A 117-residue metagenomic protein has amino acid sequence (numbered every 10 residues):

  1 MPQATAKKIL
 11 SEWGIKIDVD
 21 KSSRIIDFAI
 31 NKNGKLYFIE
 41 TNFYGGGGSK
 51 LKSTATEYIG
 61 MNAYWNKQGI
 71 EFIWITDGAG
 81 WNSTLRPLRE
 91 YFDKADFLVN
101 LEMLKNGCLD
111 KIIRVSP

Functional and structural regions predicted by a protein language model:
P2-N33: Active-site metal-binding core of divalent-cation-utilizing nuclease and nuclease-like domains
I17-V19, A63, V115: Hydrophobic transmembrane signal anchors and adjacent membrane-proximal interface regions, especially in viral
F28-I30, G34-G45, Y58: Conserved catalytic cores of phosphodiester-cleaving nucleases, focusing on short active-site segments
N33, K67, F92-K94: Short, well-ordered coil/turn elements that cap or connect secondary structure elements
Y37-I39, I73, V99: Hydrophobic/aromatic beta-strand patches that form the interior of the parallel beta-sheet core in alpha/beta enzyme
N42-P87: Catalytic cores of nucleic-acid endonucleases
I75-P117: Domain-level recognition of nuclease-like catalytic cores that cleave nucleotide substrates
